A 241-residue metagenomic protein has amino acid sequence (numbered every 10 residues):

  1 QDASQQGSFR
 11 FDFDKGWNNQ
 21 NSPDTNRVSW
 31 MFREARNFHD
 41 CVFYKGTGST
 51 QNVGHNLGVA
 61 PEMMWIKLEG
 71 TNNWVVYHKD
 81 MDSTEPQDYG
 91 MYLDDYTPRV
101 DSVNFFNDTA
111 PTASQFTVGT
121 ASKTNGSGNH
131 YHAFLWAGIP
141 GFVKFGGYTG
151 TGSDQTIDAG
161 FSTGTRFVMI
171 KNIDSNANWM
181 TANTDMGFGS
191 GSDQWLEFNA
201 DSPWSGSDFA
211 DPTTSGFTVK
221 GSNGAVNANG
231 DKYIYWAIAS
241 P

Functional and structural regions predicted by a protein language model:
Q1-P241: Surface-exposed molecular-recognition determinants
